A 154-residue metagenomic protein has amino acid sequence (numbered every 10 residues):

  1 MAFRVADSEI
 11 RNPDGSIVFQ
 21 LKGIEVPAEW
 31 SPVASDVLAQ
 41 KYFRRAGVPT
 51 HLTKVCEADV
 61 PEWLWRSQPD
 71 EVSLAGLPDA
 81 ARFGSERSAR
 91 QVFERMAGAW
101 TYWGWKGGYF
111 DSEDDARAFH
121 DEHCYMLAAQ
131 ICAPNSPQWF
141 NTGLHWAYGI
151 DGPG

Functional and structural regions predicted by a protein language model:
M1-G154: Extended catalytic cores of very large enzyme megasubunits
